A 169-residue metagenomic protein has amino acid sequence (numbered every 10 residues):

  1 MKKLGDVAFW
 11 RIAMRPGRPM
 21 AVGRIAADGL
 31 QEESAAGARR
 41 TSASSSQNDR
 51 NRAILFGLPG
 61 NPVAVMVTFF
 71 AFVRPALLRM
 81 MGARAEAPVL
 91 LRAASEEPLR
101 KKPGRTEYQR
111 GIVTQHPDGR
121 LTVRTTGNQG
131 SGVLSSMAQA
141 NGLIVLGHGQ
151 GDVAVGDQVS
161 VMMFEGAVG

Functional and structural regions predicted by a protein language model:
K2-G169: Flexible glycine/proline-rich
